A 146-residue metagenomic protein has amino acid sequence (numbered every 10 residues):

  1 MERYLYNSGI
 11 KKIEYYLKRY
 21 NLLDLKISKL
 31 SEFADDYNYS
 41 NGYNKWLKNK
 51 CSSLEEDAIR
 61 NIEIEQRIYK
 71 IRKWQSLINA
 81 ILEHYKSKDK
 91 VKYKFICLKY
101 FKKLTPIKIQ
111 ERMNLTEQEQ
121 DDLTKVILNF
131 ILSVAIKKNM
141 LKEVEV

Functional and structural regions predicted by a protein language model:
M1-K86, N139-V146: N-terminal interaction/assembly modules
F95-I96: A short pre-motif secondary-structure segment
K102-E119: Helix-turn-helix DNA-binding module
T116, Q120-K138: DNA major-groove recognition helices of helix-turn-helix
